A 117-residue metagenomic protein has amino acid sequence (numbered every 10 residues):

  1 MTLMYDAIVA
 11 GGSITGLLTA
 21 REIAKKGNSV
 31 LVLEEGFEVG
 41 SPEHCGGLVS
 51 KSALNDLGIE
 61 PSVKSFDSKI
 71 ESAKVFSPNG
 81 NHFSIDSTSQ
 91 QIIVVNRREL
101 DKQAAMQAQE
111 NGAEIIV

Functional and structural regions predicted by a protein language model:
T2-A7: Extreme N-terminal starter segment of soluble prokaryotic enzymes
I8-A10, R21-H44: Glycine-rich FAD pyrophosphate-binding loop
S13: Glycine-rich NAD(P) Rossmann-fold beta1-alpha1 loop
G16-L17: N-terminal Rossmann-fold NAD(P) dinucleotide-binding loop
A20, K51, A105: Short glycine-/small-residue-rich flexible loop motifs, especially phosphate/cofactor-binding loops
E35-K74: N-terminal FAD cofactor-binding segment of flavoenzymes
V75-V117: Conserved N-terminal helical subregion
